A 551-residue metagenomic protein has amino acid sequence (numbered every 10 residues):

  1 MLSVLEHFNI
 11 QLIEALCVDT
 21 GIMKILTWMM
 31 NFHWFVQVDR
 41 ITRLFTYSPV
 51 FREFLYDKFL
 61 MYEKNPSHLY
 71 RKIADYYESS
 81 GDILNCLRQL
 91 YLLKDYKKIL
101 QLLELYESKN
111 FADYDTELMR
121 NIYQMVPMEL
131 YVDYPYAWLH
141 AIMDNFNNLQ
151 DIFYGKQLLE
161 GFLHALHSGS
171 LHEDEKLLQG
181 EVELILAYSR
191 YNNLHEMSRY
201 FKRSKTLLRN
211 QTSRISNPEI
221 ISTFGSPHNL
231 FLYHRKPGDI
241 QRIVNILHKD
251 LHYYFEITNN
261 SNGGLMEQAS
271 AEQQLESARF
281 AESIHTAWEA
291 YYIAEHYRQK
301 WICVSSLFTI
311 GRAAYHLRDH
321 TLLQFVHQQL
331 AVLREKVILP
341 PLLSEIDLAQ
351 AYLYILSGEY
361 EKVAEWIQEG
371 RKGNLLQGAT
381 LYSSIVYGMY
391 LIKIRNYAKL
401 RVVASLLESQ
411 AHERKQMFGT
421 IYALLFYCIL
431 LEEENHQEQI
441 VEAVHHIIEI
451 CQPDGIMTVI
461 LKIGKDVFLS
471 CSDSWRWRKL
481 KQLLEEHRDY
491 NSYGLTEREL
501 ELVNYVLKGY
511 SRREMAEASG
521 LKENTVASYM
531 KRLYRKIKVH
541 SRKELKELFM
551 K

Functional and structural regions predicted by a protein language model:
M1-F59, H68: C-terminal boundary/linker of central alpha/beta nucleotide-binding cores
K64-W138, N145, Y154-Q157: Extended alpha-helical scaffolding segments used for macromolecular assembly and cargo binding
S67, S80, S108-N121, L149-A165 (+6 more regions): Helix-turn-helix repeat elements of alpha-solenoid scaffolds
I73, N85-C86, Y106, A141 (+10 more regions): Structural register within alpha-helical repeat arrays
D82-N85, Y96, S170-E181, Q211-H228 (+7 more regions): Alpha-solenoid helical repeat architecture
L130-S305: Internal alpha-solenoid helical repeat scaffolds
K362, G373, T380-L381, V386-E497 (+3 more regions): Linker/hinge segments immediately adjacent to helix-turn-helix/homeobox DNA-binding domains
G509-E544: Recognition helix of helix-turn-helix DNA-binding domains
